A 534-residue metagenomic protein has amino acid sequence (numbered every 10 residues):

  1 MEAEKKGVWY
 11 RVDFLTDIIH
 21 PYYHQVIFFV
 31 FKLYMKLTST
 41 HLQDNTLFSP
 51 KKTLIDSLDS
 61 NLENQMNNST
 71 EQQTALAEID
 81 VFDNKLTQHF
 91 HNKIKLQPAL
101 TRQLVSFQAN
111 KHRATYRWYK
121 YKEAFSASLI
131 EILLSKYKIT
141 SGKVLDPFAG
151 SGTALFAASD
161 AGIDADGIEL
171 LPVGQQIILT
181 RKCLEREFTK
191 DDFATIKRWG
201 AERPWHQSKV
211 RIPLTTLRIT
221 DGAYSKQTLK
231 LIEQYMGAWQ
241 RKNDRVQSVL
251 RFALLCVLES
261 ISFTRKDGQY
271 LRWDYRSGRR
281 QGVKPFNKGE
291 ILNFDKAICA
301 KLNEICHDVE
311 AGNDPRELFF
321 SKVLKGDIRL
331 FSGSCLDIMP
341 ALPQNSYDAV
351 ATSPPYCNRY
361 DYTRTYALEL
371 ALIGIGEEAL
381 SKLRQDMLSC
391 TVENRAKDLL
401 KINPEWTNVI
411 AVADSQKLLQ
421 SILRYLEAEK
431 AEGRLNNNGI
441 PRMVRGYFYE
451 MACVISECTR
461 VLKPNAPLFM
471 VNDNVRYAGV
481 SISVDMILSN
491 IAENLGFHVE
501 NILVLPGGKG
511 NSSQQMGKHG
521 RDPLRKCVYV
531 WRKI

Functional and structural regions predicted by a protein language model:
A3-Q25, T38, Q43, S57: Short, often N-terminal, low-complexity regions that either remain intrinsically disordered or form a short helix
K36-H91: N-terminal auxiliary segments of SAM/dcSAM-dependent transferases
L42, T46, H91-A127, E131-T140 (+6 more regions): Nucleic-acid modification enzymes, centered on SAM-dependent nucleic-acid methyltransferases
G142-P147: Conserved class I S-adenosyl-L-methionine
G152: Glycine-rich SAM-binding Motif I of class I
A452-P464: A short glycine-rich, Lys/Arg-flanked "PGG" loop and its adjoining helix->strand segment in the class I
K463, K518-I534: Core SAM-dependent methyltransferase catalytic element
A466-V471: Conserved beta-strand signature within the Rossmann-like core of class I S-adenosyl-L-methionine
